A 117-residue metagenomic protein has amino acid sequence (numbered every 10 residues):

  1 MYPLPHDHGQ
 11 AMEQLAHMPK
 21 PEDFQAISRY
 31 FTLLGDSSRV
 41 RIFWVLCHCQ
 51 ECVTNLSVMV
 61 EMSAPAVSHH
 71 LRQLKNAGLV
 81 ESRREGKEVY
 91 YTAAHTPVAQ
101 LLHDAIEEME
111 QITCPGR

Functional and structural regions predicted by a protein language model:
M1-L34: N-terminal leader segment of winged-helix/HTH proteins
H6, H69-H70, P97, E108: Histidine-centered active-site/metal-ligand motif
P21-P65, V89-T96: N-terminal helix-turn-helix DNA-binding core of bacterial DNA-binding proteins
V58, H69, K75-N76: Alpha-helical residues within the helix-turn-helix
K75-E85, T92: Beta-hairpin "wing" of winged helix-turn-helix
Y90-R117: Conserved segment of winged-helix/HTH DNA-binding domains
